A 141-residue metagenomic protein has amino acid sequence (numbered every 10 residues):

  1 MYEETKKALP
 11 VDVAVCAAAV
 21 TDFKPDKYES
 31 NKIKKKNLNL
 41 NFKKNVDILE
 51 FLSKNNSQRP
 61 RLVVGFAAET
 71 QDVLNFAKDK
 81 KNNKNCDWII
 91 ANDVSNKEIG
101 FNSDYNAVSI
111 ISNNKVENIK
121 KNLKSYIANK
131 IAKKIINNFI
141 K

Functional and structural regions predicted by a protein language model:
M1-K97: Glycine-rich phosphate/dinucleotide-binding loop and adjoining beta-alpha-beta core of small-molecule
M1-V11, D93, E98-K141: Small-residue (G/A/S/T)-rich helix-start motifs and N-terminal tracts that mark the onset
